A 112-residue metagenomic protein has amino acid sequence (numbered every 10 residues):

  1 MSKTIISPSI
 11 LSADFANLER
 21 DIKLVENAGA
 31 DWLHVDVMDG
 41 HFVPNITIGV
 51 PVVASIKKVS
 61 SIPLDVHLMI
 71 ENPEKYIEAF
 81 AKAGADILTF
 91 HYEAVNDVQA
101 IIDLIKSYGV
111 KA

Functional and structural regions predicted by a protein language model:
M1-T89, E93-A100, L104-V110: Conserved N-terminal beta1-alpha1 strand-loop-helix module at the mouth
